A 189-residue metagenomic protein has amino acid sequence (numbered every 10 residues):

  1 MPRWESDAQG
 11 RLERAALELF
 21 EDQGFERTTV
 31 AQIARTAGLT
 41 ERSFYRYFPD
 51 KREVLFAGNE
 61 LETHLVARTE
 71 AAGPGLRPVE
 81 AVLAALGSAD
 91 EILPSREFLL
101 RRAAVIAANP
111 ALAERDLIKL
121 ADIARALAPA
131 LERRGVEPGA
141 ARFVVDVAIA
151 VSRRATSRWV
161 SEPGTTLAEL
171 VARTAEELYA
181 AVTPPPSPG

Functional and structural regions predicted by a protein language model:
M1-Q23, R27-L39, F56, H64: Basic, helix-initiating cap at the start of DNA-binding domains
L39-F48: Short hydrophobic/aromatic patch on the recognition helix
F48, R52-E62: Alpha-helical DNA-contacting segments of helix-turn-helix folds
H64-R102: Hydrophobic alpha-helical connector segments
L93, A155-P163: Secondary-structure edge/capping motif, primarily at the C-terminal ends of alpha-helices and the immediately following
P110-R134, G139-D146: Amphipathic alpha-helical packing segments from all-alpha helical-bundle domains
P138-R158, L170-L178: Hydrophobic alpha-helical segments that form the core of small-molecule binding pockets and/or dimer interfaces
T165-G189: C-terminal peripheral helix-coil segments that are non-catalytic and often amphipathic
